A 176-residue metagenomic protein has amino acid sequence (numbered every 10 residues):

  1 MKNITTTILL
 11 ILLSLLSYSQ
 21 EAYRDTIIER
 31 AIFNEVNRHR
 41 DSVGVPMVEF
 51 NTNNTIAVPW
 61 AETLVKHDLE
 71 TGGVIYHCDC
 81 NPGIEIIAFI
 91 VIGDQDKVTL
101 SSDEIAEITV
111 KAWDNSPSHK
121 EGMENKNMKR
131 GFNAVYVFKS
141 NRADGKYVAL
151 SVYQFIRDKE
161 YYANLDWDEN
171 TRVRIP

Functional and structural regions predicted by a protein language model:
K2-L10: Sec-dependent signal peptide recognition, specifically the positively charged N-region followed immediately by
T6-T7, K66, D158-Y161: Short amphipathic alpha-helical "recognition" segments used for binding
I8, E29, F50, S102-E104 (+1 more regions): Alpha-helical interaction segments
L10-Y18: Hydrophobic h-region of N-terminal signal peptides that target proteins for export in Gram-negative bacteria
I11, W60, L64, W113 (+1 more regions): Alpha-helix boundary/capping residues
Q20-D79, K129-V137: Short, well-ordered surface patches within globular domains
H77-I175: A well-ordered secondary-structure block
